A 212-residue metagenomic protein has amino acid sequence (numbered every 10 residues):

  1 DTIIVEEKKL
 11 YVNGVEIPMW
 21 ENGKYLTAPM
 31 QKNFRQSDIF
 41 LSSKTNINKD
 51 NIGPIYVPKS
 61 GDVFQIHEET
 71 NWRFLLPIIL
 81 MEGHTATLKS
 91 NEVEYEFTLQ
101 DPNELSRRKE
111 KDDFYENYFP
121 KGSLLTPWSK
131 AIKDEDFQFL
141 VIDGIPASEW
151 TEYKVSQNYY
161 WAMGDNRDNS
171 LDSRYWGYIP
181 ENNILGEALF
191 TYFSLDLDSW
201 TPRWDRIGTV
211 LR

Functional and structural regions predicted by a protein language model:
D1-R212: Soluble "head" domains of membrane/secretory-pathway proteins
